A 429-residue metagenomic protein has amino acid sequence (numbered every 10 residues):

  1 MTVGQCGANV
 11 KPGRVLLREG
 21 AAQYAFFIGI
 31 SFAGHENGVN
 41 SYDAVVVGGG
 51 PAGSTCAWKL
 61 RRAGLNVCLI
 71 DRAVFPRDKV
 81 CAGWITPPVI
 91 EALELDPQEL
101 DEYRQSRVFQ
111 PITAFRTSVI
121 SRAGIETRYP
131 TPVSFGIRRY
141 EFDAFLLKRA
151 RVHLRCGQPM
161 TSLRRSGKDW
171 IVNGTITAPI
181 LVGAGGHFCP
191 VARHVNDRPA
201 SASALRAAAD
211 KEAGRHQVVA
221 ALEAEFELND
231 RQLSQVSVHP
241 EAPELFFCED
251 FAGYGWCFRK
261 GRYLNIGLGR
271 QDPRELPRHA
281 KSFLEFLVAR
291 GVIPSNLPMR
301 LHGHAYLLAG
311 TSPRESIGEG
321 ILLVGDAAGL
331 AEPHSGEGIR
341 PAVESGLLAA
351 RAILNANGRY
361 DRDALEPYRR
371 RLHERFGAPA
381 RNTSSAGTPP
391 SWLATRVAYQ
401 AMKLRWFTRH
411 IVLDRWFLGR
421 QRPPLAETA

Functional and structural regions predicted by a protein language model:
N40-G50: Beta1/beta-strand and adjacent pyrophosphate-binding region of the FAD-binding site in flavoprotein oxidoreductases
G53: N-terminal Rossmann-fold NAD(P) dinucleotide-binding loop
R61-V80: Glycine-rich FAD pyrophosphate-binding loop
P76-R77, E94-A114, S201-V218, L365: A short alpha-helix-loop-beta-strand transition element characteristic of N-terminal alpha/beta dinucleotide-binding
V89-F145: A conserved beta-strand/loop capping segment in the N-terminal third of enzymes that catalyze redox or closely related
R149-V292: Predominantly flavin-linked oxidoreductase catalytic cores and closely associated redox partners
P159-S162, T177, R274-I353, G358-Y360: FAD/FMN-dependent oxidoreductases across multiple families
R351-A429: C-terminal helical "tail/cap" subdomain of flavin- and related membrane-associated enzymes
